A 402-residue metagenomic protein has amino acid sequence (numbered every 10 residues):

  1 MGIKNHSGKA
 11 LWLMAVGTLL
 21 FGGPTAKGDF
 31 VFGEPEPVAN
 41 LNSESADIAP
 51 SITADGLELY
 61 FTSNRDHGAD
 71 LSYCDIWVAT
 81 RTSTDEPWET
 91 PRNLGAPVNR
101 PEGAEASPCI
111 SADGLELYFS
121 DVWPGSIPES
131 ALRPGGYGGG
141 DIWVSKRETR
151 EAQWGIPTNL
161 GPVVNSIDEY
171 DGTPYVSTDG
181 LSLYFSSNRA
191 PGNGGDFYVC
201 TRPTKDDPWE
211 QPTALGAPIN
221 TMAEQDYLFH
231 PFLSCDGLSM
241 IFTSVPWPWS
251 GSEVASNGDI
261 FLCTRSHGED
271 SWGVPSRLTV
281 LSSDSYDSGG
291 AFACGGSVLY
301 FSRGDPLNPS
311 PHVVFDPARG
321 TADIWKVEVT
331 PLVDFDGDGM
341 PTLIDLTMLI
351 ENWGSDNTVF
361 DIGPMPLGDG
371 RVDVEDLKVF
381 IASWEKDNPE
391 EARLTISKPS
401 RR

Functional and structural regions predicted by a protein language model:
G2-L13: Bacterial N-terminal signal peptides that target proteins for export
N5, G23-T25: Glycine-centered signal
W12-G22: Bacterial N-terminal signal peptides
A15, G28, F335-D336: Low-complexity, Gly/Pro
L20, L59, L117, L183 (+2 more regions): Generic leucine side-chain signal with a strong bias for well-ordered alpha-helical environments
F21-G23, V333-D334: Short, compositionally biased
A26-T330: Short, conserved micro-motifs composed of acidic
V329-R402: Cellulosome-associated attachment modules in secreted, modular CAZymes
